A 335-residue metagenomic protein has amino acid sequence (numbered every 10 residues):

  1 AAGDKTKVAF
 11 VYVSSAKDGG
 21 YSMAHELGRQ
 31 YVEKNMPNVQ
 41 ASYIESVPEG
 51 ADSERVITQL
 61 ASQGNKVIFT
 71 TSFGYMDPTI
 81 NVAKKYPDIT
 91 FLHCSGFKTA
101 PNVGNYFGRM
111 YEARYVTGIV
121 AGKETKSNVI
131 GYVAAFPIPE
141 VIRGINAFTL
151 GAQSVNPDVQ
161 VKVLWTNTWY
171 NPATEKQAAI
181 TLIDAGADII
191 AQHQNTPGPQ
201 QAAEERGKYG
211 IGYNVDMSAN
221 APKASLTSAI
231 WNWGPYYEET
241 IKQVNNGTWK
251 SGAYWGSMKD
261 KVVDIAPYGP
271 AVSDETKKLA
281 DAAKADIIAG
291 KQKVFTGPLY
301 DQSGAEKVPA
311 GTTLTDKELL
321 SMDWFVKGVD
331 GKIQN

Functional and structural regions predicted by a protein language model:
A1-N335: A residue-level marker of the well-folded mature domains of exported/periplasmic proteins
